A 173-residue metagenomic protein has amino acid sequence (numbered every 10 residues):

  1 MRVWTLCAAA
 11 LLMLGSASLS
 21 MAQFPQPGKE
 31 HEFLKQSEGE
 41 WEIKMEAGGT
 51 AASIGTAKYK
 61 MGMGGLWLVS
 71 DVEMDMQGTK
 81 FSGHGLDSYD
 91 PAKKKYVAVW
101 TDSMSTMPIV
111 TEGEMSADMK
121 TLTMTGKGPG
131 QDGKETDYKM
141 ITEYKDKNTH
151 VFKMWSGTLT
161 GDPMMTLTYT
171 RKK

Functional and structural regions predicted by a protein language model:
M1-A8: Bacterial N-terminal signal peptides that target proteins for export
M13-M21: C-terminal segment of classical bacterial N-terminal signal peptides
M21-K173: Hydrophobic small-molecule pocket/channel-lining residues, especially in calycin-type beta-barrels
